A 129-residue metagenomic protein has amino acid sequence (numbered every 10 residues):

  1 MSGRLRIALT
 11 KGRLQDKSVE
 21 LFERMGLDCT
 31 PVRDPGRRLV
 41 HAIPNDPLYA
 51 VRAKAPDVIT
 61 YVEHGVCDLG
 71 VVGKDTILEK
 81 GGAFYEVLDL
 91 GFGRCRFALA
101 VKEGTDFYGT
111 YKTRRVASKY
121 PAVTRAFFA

Functional and structural regions predicted by a protein language model:
M1-A129: Domain-level signature for soluble enzymes in the chorismate/prephenate branch of the shikimate pathway
